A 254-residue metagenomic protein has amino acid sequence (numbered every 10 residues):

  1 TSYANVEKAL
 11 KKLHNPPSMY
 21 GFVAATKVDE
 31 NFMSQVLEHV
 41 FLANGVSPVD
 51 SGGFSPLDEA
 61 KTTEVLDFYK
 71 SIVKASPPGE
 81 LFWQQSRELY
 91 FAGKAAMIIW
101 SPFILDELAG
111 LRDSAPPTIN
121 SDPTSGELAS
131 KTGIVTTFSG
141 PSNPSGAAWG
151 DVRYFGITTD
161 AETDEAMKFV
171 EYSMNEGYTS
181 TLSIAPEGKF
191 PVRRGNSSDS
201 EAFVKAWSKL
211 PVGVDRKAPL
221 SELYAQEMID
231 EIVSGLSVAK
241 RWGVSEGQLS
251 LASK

Functional and structural regions predicted by a protein language model:
Y3-E7, P78-A92: Short helix-initiation/N-cap motifs at beta->coil->alpha
A4-F54, A95: Extracytoplasmic/periplasmic solute-binding protein
E7-K12, S51-E80, P123, L128-G133 (+1 more regions): Glycine-centered hinge/linker elements that transmit conformational signals in sensory and ligand-binding systems
A9-L10, S86-Y90, I104-E107, A166: Short, hydrophobic alpha-helical packing/hinge segments within bilobed ligand-binding/sensory domains
K11-S18, L42-V46, D67-P77, A95 (+6 more regions): Sec-exported extracytoplasmic/periplasmic mature domains
G21, A96-S101, E107-L108, P116-I119: Paired acidic/hydrophobic, glycine-rich loop segments that form the ligand-binding mouth/hinge of periplasmic-binding
S71-P77, D113-G195: Extracytoplasmic/periplasmic substrate-recognition and gating elements
S130-S139, S183-K254: Long, aromatic- and glycine/proline-rich binding clefts that accommodate carbohydrate-like moieties
